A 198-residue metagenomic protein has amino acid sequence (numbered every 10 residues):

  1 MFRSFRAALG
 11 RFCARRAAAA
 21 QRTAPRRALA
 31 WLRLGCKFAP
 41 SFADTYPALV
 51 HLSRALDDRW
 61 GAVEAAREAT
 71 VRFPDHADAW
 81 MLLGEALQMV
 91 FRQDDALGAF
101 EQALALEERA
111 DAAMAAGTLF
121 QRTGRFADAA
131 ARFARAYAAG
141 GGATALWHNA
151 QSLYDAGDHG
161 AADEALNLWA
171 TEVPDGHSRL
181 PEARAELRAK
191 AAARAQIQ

Functional and structural regions predicted by a protein language model:
A7-F38, D44-A55: Alpha-helical segment of the N-proximal tetratricopeptide repeat
R11, D44, D78, D111-A112 (+2 more regions): Start-of-helix register in tetratricopeptide repeats
R22-W31, A55-E68, M89-Q102, T123-R135 (+2 more regions): Structural signature of tandem alpha-helical TPR/SEL1-like repeats, specifically the intra-repeat loop/turn
L34-K37, R67-V71, E101-A105, A134-A138 (+1 more regions): Conserved structural position within tetratricopeptide repeats
P40, P74, E107-E108, G140-G141 (+1 more regions): Short coil turns that delineate tetratricopeptide repeat
A48, L82, A115, H148-N149 (+1 more regions): Canonical tetratricopeptide repeat
D163-Q198: Terminal, low-structured helical/coil segments at or just beyond the last alpha-helical repeat
